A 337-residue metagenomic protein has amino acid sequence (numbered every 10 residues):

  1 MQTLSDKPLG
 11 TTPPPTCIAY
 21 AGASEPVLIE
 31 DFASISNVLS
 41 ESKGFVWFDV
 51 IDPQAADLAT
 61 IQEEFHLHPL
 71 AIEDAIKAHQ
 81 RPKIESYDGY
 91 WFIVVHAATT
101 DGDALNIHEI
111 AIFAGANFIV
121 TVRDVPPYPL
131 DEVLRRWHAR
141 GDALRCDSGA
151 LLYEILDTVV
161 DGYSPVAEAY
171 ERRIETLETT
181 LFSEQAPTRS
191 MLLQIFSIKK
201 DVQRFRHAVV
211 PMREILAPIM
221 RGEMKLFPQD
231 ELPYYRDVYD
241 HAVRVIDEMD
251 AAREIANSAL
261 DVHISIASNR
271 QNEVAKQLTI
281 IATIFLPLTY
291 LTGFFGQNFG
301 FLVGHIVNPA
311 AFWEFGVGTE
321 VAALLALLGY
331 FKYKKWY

Functional and structural regions predicted by a protein language model:
M1-D230, Y234-A251, V303-I306, K334-Y337: Peripheral, non-transmembrane regulatory/ligand-interaction domains of membrane transport proteins
D240-Y337: Hydrophobic alpha-helical transmembrane segments and their immediately adjacent juxtamembrane loops
